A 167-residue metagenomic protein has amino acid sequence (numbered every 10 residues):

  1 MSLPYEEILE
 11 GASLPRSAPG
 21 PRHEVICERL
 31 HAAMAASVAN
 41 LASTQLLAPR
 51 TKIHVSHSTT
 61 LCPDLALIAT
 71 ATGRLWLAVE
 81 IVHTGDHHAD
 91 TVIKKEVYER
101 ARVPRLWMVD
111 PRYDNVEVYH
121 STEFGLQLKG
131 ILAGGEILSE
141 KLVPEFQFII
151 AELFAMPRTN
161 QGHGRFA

Functional and structural regions predicted by a protein language model:
M1-A167: Gly/Pro/Ser/Thr-rich low-complexity, intrinsically disordered segments predominantly at protein N-termini
